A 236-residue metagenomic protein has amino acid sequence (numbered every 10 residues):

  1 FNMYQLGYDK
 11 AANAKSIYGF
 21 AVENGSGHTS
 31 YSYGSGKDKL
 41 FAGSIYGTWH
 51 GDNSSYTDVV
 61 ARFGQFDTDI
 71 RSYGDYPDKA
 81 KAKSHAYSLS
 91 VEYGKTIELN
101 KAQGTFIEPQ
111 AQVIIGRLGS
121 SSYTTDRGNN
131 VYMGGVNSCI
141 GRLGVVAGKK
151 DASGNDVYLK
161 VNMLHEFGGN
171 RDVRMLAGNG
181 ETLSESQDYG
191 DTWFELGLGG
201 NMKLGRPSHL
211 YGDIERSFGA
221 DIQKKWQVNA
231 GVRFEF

Functional and structural regions predicted by a protein language model:
F1, V113, S121, H165: Flexible, active-site-adjacent loop/turn segments at secondary-structure boundaries
F1-Q103, I214-E215, A220, K225: Outer membrane beta-barrel translocator domains of Type V secretion systems
N13, G51, N100, T125-D126 (+3 more regions): Acidic surface patches and DE-rich sequence motifs
G19-E23, D58-G64, Q110-G116, Y158-L164 (+3 more regions): Transmembrane beta-strands of outer-membrane beta-barrel proteins
S32-G34, F66-K83, R117-C139, F167-T192: Solvent-exposed, glycine/polar-rich loop segments of beta-barrel outer-membrane systems
S44-T48, Y132-F236: Outer membrane beta-barrel transmembrane domains
L89, Q103, I107, A111 (+3 more regions): Structural beta-strand/beta-sheet cores of well-ordered domains, especially the beta-sheet scaffolds that support
K95, I107, A111-S120: Solvent-exposed flexible segments
